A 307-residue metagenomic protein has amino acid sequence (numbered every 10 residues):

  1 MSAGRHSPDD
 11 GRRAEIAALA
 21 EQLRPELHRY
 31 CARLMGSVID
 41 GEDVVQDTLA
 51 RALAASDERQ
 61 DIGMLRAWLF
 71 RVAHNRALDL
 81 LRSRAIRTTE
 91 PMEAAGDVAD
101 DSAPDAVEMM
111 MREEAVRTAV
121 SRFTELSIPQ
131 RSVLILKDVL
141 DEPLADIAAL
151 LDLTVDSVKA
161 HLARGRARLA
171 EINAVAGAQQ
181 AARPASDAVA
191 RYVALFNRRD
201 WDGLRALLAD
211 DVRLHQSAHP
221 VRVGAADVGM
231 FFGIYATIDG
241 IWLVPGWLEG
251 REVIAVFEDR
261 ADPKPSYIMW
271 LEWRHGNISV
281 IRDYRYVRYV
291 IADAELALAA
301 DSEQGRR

Functional and structural regions predicted by a protein language model:
A3-R29, I39-E42, Q60: A short, charge-rich alpha-helical start-of-domain segment used by transcription regulators
D9, D47-L65, S83-A85, I172-N173: Sigma70-family region 2
R29, D43-A50, G63-N75: Structural recognition of an alpha-helix C-terminal capping motif at a helix-to-coil junction
Q60, F70-M92, E171: Arg/Lys-rich amphipathic alpha helix in sigma70-family domain 2
R87-M111, P143: Internal acidic/polar
I128, L140-S157: Helix-turn-helix DNA-binding module
V133-L134: A short pre-motif secondary-structure segment
L144, V155-S157, L162-W242: Solvent-exposed, charged amphipathic helical/linker segments at domain boundaries
